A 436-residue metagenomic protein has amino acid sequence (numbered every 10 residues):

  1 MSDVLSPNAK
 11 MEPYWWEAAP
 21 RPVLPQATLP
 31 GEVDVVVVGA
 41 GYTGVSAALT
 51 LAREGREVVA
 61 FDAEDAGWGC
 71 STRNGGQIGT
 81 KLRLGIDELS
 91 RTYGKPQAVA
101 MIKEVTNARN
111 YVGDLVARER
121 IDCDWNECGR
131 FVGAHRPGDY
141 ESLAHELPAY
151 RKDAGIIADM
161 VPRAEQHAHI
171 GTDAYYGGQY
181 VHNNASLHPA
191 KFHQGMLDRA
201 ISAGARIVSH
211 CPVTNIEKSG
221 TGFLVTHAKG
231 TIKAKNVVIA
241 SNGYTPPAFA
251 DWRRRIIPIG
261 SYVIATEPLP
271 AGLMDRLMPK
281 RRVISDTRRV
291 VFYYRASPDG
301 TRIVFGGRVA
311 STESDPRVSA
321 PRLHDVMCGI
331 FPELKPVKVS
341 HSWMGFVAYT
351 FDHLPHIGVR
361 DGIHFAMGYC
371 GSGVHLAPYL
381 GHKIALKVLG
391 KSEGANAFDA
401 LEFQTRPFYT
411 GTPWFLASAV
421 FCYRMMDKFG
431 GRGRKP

Functional and structural regions predicted by a protein language model:
M1-V35: Extreme N-terminal leader/targeting segments of oxidoreductases
V33-A60: N-terminal Rossmann-like FAD-binding beta1-loop-alpha1 element of flavoenzymes
R53-R73: Glycine-rich FAD pyrophosphate-binding loop
K81-A164: Dinucleotide-binding Rossmann-like beta1-alpha1 core, especially the glycine-rich loop that anchors the ADP
M101-T106, A134-S142, Q179-D198, V208 (+1 more regions): Short beta-strand to alpha-helix junction loop
N110, R118-N126, V213-N215, T221 (+1 more regions): Active-site substrate-recognition segment that forms the wall of the catalytic cavity or substrate channel
A149, D173-K235: Helical element adjacent to the flavin cofactor pocket in flavoenzyme catalytic cores
E313-D315, A320-K428: C-terminal catalytic lobe of FAD-dependent flavoproteins
